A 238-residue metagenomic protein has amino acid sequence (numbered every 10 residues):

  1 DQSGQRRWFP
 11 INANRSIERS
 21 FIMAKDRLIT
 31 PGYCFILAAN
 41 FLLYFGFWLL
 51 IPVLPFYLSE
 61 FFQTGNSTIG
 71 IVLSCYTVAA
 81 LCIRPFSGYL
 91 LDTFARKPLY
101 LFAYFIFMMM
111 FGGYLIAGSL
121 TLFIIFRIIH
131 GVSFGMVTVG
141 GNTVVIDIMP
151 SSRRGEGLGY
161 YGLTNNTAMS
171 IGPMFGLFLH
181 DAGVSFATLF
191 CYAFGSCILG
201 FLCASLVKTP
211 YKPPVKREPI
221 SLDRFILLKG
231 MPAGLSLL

Functional and structural regions predicted by a protein language model:
M23-T30, T209-L237: Juxtamembrane intracellular "pre-TM" segments in multi-pass secondary transporters
I29-G70: Helix-loop boundary and gating motifs at the non-cytosolic
T77-P85, M169-S170: Residue-level signature of mid-helix packing/kink "hotspots" within the transmembrane helices of 12-pass Major
I83-A95: Helix-to-loop junctions at the C-terminal end of transmembrane segments in multipass secondary transporters
P98-G112: Structural signature of the two symmetry-related core transmembrane helices
T121-I129: Paired small-residue
I128-T164: Cytoplasmic helix-loop-helix junction between adjacent transmembrane helices in 12-TM secondary transporters
L189-A204: Symmetry-related core transmembrane helices of the 12-TM Major Facilitator Superfamily/SLC fold
